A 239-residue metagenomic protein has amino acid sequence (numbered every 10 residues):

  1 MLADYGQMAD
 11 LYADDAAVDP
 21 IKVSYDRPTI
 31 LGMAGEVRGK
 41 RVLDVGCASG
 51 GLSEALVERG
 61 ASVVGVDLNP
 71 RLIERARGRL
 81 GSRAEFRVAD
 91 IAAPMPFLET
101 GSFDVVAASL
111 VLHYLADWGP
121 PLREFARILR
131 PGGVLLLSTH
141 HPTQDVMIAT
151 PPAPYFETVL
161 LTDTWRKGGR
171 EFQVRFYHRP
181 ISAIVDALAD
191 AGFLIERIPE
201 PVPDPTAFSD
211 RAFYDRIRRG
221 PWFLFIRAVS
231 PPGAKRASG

Functional and structural regions predicted by a protein language model:
M1-R38, G51, A55, L72-R75 (+2 more regions): Conserved class I S-adenosyl-L-methionine
L43-V45, S49-P94: Class I SAM-dependent methyltransferase SAM/SAH-binding core
P96-V106: A short acidic, Gly/Pro-enriched loop at the edge of an enzyme's catalytic core that lines a small-molecule cofactor
V105-W118: A short SAM/SAH-binding and catalytic strip from SAM-dependent methyltransferases
G119-V134: A short glycine-rich, Lys/Arg-flanked "PGG" loop and its adjoining helix->strand segment in the class I
L136-T164: Conserved class I S-adenosyl-L-methionine
T139, T143, G169-S182: Acceptor-substrate binding/catalytic loop of class I
R175-I198: Short alpha-helix
